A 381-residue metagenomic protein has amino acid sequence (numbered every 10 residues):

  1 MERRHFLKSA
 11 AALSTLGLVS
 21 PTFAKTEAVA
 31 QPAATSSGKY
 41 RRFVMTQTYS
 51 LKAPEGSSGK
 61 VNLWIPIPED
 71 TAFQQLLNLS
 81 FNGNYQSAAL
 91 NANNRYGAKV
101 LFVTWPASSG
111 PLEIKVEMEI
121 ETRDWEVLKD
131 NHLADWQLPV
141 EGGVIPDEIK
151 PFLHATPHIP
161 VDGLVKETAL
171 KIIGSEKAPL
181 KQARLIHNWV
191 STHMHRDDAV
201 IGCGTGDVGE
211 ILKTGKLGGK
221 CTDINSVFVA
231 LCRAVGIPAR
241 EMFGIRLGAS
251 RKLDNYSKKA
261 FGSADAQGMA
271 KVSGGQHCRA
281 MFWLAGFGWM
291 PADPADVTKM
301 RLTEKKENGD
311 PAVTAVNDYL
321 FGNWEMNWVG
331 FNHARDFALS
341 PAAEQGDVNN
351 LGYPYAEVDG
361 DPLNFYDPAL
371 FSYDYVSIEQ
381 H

Functional and structural regions predicted by a protein language model:
H5-T26: N-terminal export signals
P21-K52, V376-H381: C-terminal segment of N-terminal export signals and the immediately downstream linker at the start of the mature
M45-Y49, L63-I65, L112-D124: Short, hydrophobic/aromatic-enriched beta-strand segments in well-ordered soluble domains
E55-D70: Surface-exposed beta-strand/loop patches in extracellular or lumenal glycoproteins
T71-T104: Solvent-exposed beta-strand/loop surfaces of large extracellular or lumenal domains
N93, K115-R196, G202-G215: Acidic low-complexity segments
S175, P179-R184, N188-C278, A285 (+1 more regions): Active-site neighborhood of thiol-dependent amide/isopeptide-bond enzymes
A249-L253, S257-H381: Active-site rim recognition segments
